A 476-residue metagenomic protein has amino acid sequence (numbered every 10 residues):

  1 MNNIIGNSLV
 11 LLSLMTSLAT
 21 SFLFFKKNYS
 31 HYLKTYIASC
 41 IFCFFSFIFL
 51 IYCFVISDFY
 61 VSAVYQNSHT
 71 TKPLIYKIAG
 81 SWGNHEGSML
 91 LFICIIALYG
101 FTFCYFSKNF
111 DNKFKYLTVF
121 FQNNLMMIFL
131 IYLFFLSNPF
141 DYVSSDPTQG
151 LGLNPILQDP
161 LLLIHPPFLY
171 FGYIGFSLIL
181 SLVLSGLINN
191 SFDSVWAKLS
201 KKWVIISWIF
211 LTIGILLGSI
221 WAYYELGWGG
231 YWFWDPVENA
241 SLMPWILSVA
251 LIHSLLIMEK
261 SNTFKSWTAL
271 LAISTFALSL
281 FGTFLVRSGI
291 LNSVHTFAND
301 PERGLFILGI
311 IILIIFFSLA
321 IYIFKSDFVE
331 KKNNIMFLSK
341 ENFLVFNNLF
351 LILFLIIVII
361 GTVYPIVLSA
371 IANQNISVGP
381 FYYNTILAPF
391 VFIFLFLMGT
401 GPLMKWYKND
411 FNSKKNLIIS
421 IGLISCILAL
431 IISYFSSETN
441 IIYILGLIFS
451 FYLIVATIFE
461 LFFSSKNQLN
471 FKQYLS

Functional and structural regions predicted by a protein language model:
M1-K26, C43-F45, P236-M243, A272-I273 (+2 more regions): Contiguous transmembrane helix-bundle modules in multi-pass membrane proteins
M1-L9, Y52-E86, N138-P166, F192-D193 (+7 more regions): Membrane-interface interhelical loops and short amphipathic "cap" helices that link adjacent transmembrane segments
N3, L11-F25, S88-V143, P147-S219 (+1 more regions): A conserved hydrophobic secondary-structure block that centers on an alpha-helix together with its immediately flanking
L9-K26, C40-F47, K72-Y76, F92-K108 (+5 more regions): Central hydrophobic cores of alpha-helical transmembrane segments in multi-pass inner-membrane proteins across all
F22-S30, F101-F110, S181-F192, I252-E259 (+3 more regions): Structural signal for the C-terminal ends of transmembrane alpha-helices and the immediately following loop
N28-C43, Y105-M127, I188-I209, W234 (+5 more regions): Membrane-interfacial loop-to-helix junctions in multi-pass inner-membrane proteins
A38-V55, F210-S219, L278: A generic, lipid-embedded transmembrane alpha helix
G218-W221, G229-G230, P236-A277, F281: Conserved active-site neighborhood of enzyme catalytic/cofactor-binding cores
